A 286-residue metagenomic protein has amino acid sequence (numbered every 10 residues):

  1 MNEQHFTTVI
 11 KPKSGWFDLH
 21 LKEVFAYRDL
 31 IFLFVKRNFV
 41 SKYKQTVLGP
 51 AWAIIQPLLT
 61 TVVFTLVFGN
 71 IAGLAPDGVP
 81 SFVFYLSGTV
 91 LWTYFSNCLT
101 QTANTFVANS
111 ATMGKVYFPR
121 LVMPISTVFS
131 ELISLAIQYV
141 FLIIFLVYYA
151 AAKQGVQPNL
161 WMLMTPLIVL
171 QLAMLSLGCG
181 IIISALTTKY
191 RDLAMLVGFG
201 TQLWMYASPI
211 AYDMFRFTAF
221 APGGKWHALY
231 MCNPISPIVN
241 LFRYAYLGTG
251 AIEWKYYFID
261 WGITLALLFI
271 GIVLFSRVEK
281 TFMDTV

Functional and structural regions predicted by a protein language model:
M1-V286: Hydrophobic transmembrane alpha-helices and immediately adjacent juxtamembrane helices of multi-pass inner-membrane
